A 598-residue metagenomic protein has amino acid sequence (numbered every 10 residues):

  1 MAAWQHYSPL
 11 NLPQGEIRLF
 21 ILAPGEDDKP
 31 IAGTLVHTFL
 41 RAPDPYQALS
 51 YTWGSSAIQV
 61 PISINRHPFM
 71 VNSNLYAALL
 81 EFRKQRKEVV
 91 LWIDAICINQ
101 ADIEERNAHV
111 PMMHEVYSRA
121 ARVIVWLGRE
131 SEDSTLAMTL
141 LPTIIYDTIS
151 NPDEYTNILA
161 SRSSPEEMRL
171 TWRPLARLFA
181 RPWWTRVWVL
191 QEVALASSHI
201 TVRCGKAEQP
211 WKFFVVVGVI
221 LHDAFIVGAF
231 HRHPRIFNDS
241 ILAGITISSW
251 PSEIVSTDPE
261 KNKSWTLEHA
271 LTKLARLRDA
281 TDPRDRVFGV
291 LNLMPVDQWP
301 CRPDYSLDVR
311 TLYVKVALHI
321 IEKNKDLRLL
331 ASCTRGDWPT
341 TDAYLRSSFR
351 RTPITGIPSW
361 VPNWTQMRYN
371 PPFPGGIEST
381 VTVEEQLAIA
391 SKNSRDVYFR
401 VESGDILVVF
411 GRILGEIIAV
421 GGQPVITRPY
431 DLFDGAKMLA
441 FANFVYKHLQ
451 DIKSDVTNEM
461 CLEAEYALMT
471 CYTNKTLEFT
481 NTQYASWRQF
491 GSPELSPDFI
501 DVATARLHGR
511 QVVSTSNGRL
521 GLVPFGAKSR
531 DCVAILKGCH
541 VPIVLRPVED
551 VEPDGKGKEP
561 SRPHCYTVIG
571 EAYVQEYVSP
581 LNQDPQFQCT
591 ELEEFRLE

Functional and structural regions predicted by a protein language model:
M1-T34, L40-P43, Q47, S55 (+4 more regions): Acidic/Ser/Thr/Pro-rich low-complexity tail/linker regions in eukaryotic proteins
K29-T34, P68-A78, E104-P111: Short acidic (Asp/Glu) patches
L40, N65-F69, R83-Q85, A101-N107 (+1 more regions): Conserved, non-catalytic sequence blocks in retroelement Pol enzymes and Pol-derived host proteins
L49, R86-E105, Y117, V123-G128 (+3 more regions): Short acidic catalytic loops
S50, G54-V89: Acidic, serine/threonine-rich, low-complexity C-terminal transcriptional regulatory domains
P68-M70, E81-F82, N99, M112 (+3 more regions): A structured binding-face within diverse protein domains that lines the active/interaction site
A120-A121, S197: Short, well-ordered alpha-helix to beta-strand connector turns
